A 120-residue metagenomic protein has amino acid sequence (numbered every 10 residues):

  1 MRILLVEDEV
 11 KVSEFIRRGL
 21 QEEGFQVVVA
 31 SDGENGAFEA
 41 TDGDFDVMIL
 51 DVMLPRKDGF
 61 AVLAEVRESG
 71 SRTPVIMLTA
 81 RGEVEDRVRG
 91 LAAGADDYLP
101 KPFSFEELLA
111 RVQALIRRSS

Functional and structural regions predicted by a protein language model:
M1-S120: N-terminal/domain-start alpha-helical segments
